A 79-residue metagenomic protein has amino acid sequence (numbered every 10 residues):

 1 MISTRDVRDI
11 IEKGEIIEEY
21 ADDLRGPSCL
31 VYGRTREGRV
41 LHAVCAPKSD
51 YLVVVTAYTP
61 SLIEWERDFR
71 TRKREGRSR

Functional and structural regions predicted by a protein language model:
M1-R79: Ribonuclease/tRNase effector modules and their secretory precursors
